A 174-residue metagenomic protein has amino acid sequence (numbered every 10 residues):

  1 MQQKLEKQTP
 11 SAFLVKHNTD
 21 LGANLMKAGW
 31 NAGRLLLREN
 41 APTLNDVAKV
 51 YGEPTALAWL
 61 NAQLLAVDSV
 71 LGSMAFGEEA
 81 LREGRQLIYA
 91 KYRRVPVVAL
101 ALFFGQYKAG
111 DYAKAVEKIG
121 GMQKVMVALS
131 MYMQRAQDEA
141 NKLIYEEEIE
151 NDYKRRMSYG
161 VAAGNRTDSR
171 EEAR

Functional and structural regions predicted by a protein language model:
M1-R174: Charged interaction scaffolds used for protein-protein
